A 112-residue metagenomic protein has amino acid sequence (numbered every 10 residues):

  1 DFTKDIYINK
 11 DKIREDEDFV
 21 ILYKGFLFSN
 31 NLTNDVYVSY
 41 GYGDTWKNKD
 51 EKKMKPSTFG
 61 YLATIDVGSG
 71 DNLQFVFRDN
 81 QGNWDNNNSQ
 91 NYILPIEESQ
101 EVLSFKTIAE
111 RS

Functional and structural regions predicted by a protein language model:
D1-S112: Glycan-association/targeting regions that enable binding to alpha-glucans and other polysaccharides
